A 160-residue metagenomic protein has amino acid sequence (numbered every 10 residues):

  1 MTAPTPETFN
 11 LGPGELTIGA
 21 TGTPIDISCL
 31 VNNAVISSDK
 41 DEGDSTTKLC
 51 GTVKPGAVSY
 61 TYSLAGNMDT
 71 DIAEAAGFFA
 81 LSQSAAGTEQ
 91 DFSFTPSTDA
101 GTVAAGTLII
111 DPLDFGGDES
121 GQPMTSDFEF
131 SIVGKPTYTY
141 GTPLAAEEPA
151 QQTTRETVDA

Functional and structural regions predicted by a protein language model:
T2, G19, N33, A75 (+5 more regions): Residue-level detector of intrinsically disordered, flexible termini and proteolytic processing junctions
T2-T70, T107-E129: Solvent-exposed edge beta-strands and adjacent loop segments that serve as assembly or binding interfaces
P13, G66, S82-Q83, P96 (+1 more regions): Generic alpha-helical secondary structure signal
I25, A34, F79, A150-Q151: Intrinsic disorder/low-complexity segments
D69-E74, K135: Acidic glycine-/aspartate-rich tracts in secreted/extracellular proteins
A75-D111: Short, acidic/charged, Gly/Pro-enriched secondary-structure junctions
L108-A160: Mixed-charge, glycine-accented linear interaction segment located at domain edges/termini
